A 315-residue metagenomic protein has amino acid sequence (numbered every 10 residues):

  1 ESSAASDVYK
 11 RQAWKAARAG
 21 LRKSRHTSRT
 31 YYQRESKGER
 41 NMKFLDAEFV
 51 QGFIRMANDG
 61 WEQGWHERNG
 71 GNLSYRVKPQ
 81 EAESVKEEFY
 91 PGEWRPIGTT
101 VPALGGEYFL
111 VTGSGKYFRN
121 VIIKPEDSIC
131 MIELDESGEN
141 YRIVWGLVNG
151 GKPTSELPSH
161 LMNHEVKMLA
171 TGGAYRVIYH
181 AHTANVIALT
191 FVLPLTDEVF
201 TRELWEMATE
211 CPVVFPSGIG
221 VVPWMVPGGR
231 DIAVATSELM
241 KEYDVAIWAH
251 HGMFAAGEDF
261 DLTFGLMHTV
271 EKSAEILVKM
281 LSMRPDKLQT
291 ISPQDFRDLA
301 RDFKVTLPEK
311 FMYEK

Functional and structural regions predicted by a protein language model:
E1-Q12: Single conserved hydrophobic/aromatic residue that forms the stacking wall/gate of nucleotide- or nucleobase-binding
Y9, A17-R18, T112: N-terminal non-cleavable signal-anchor helices
K10, L21-R22, R55: Alpha-helical interaction segments
A13-A19, E35: Acidic, Ala/Val/Gly-enriched low-complexity intrinsically disordered segments
R18-L21, R25, I123: Polybasic, lysine-enriched low-complexity intrinsically disordered terminal tails
K23-N41: Short, Lys/Arg-enriched N-terminal segments with co-localized hydrophobic residues within the first ~10-30 amino acids
M42-K315: Glycine-rich flexible loops
